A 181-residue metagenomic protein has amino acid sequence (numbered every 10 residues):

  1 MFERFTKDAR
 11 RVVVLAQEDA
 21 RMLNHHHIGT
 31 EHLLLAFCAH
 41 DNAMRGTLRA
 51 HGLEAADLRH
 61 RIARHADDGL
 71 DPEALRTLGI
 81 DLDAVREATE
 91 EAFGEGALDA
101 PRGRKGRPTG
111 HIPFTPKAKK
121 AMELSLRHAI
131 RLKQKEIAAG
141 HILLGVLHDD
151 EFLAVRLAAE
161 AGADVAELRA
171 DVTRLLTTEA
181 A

Functional and structural regions predicted by a protein language model:
M1-A181: Histone-fold recognition with a strong bias for associated Lys/Arg-rich disordered tails
